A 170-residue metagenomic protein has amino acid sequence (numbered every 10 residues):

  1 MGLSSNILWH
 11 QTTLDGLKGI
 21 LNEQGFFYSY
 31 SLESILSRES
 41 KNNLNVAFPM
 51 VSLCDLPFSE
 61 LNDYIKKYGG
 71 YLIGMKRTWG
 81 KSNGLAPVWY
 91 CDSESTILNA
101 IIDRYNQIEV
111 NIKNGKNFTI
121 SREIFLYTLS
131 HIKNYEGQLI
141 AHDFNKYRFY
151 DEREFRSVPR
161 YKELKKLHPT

Functional and structural regions predicted by a protein language model:
M1-T170: NAD-dependent ADP-ribosyltransferases
